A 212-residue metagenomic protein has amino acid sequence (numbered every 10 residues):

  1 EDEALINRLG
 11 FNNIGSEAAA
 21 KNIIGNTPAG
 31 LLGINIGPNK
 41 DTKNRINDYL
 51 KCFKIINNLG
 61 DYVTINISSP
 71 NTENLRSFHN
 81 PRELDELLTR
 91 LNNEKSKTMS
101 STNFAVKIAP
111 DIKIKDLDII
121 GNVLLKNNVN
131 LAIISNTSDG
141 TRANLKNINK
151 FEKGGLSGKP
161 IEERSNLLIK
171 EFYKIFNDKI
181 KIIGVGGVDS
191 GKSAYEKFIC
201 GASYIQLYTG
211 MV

Functional and structural regions predicted by a protein language model:
E1-L31: A gly/proline- and charged-residue-enriched helix-loop-helix capping module
S16-I24, Y49-N57, P81-N92, L117-N122 (+2 more regions): Generic structural signal for well-ordered alpha-helices, preferentially at hydrophobic/aromatic core positions
A19, I34, I65-N66, K107 (+3 more regions): Conserved, mostly hydrophobic/aromatic
P28-I36, K97-P110, F172-G184: Short beta-strand/loop segments at the ligand-binding rim of alpha/beta enzyme cores
P38-L50, S77-H79, E83, A105-L125: Active-site glycine- and acidic-residue-rich loops that bind and position anionic ligands or nucleotide-like cofactors
L50, I112-K126, Y173-D178, V188-I205: Catalytic cores of alpha/beta
I67-S69, L131-G140, G187-V188, S193-V212: Glycine-rich phosphate-binding active-site loops on the catalytic face of alpha/beta enzymes
P70-E83, L117, N122-D178: Glycine/Thr-rich beta-alpha phosphate-binding loop at enzyme active sites
